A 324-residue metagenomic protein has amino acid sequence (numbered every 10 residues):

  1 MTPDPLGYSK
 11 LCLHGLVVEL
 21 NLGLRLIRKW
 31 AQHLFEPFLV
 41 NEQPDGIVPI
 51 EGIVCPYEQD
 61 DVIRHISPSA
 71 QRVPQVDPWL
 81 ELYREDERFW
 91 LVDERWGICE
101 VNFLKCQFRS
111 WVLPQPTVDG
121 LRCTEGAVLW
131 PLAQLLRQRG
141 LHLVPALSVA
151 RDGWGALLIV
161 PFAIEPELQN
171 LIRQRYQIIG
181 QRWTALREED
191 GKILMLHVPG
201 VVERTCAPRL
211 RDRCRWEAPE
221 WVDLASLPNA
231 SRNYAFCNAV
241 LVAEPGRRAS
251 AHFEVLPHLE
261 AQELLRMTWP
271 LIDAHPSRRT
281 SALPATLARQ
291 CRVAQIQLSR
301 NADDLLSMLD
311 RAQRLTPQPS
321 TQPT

Functional and structural regions predicted by a protein language model:
M1-Q32, I47, P145-V160, N170-T324: Glycine-rich, often acidic-flanked micro-motifs that create phosphate/phosphodiester-binding or positioning elements
M1-R109, L305-T324: Long, basic/Gly/Ser/Thr-rich N-terminal segments that mediate initial subcellular attachment or targeting
H33-V40, L129-Q138, R173: Short, intrinsically disordered, mixed-charge
D60, V118, R247-R248: Short acidic, S/G/P-rich loop/turn micro-motifs used as interaction or catalytic elements
W79-L80, L141, Y176: Short glycine-aromatic motifs
D86-G97, G120, G140, R182-A185 (+1 more regions): Short N-terminal helix-initiation segments at or just after the protein's N-terminus
E87-G153: Extreme N-terminal, non-catalytic leader segments that precede Walker-type/kinase nucleotide-binding cores
A163-P166: Conserved glycine(s) of the Walker
